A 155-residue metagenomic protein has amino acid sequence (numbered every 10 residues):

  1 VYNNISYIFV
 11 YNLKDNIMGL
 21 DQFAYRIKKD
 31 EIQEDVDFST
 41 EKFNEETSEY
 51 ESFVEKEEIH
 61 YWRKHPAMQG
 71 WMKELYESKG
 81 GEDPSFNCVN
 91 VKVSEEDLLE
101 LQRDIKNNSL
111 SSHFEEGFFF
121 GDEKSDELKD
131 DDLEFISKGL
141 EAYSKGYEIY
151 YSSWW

Functional and structural regions predicted by a protein language model:
N3-I5: Compositionally biased, low-complexity intrinsically disordered regions
I8-W155: Acidic (Asp/Glu-rich) sequence patches and key acidic residues that form negatively charged surfaces used
